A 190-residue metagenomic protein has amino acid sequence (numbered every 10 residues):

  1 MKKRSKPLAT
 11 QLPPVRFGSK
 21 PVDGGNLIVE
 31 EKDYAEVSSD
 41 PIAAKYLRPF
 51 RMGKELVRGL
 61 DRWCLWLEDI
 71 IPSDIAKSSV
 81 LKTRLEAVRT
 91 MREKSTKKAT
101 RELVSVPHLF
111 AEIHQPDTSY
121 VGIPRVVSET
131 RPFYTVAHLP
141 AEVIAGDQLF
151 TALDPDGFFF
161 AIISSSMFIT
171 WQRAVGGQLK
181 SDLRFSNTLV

Functional and structural regions predicted by a protein language model:
M1-V190: Polybasic, glycine- and aromatic-enriched phosphate-binding surface used to engage nucleic acids
